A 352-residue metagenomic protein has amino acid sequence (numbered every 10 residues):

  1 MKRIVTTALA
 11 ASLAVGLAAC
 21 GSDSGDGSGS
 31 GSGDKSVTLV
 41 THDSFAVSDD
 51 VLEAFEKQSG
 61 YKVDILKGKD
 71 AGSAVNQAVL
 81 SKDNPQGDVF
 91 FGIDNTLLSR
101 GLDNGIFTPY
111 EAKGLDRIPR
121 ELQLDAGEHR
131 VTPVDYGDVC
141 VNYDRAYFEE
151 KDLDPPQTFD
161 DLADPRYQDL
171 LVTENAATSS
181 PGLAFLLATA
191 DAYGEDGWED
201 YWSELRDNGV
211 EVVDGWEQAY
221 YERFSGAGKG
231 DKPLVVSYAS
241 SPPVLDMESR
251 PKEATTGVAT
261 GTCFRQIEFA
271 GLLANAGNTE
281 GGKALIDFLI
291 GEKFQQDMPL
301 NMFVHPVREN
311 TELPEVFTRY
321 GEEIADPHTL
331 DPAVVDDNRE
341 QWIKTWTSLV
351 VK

Functional and structural regions predicted by a protein language model:
V15-A19: C-terminal motif of bacterial Sec signal peptides marking the signal peptidase cleavage site
G21-D23, G29-R100, S225-G228: Early extracytoplasmic/lumenal segment of secretory-pathway proteins
P85-F90, T108-Y143, D160, L170-A176: A structural signal for short loop-to-beta-strand junctions that line the ligand-binding cleft of periplasmic/secreted
N95-I106, A126-D154, G182-A192, I267-G271: Periplasmic solute-binding protein
F107-D116, V131-T132, D160, A239 (+2 more regions): Short beta-strand->loop
P181-G261: Ligand-binding pocket segment of bilobal, Venus flytrap-like solute-binding proteins
F264, L273-L330: Mature extracytoplasmic/periplasmic domains
E315-K352: Extracellular/periplasmic bilobal clamshell ligand-binding domains
